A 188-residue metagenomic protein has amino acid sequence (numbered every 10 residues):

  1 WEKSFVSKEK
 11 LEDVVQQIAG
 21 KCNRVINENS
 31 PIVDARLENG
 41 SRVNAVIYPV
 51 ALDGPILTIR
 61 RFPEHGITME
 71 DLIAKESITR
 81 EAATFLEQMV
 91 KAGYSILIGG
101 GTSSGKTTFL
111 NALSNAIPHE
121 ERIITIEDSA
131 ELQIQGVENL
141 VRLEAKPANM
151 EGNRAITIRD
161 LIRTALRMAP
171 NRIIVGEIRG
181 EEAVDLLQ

Functional and structural regions predicted by a protein language model:
W1-Y94: P-loop NTP-binding catalytic core
A83, E87-T102, T108-Q188: Switch/coupling sub-region of P-loop NTPases
